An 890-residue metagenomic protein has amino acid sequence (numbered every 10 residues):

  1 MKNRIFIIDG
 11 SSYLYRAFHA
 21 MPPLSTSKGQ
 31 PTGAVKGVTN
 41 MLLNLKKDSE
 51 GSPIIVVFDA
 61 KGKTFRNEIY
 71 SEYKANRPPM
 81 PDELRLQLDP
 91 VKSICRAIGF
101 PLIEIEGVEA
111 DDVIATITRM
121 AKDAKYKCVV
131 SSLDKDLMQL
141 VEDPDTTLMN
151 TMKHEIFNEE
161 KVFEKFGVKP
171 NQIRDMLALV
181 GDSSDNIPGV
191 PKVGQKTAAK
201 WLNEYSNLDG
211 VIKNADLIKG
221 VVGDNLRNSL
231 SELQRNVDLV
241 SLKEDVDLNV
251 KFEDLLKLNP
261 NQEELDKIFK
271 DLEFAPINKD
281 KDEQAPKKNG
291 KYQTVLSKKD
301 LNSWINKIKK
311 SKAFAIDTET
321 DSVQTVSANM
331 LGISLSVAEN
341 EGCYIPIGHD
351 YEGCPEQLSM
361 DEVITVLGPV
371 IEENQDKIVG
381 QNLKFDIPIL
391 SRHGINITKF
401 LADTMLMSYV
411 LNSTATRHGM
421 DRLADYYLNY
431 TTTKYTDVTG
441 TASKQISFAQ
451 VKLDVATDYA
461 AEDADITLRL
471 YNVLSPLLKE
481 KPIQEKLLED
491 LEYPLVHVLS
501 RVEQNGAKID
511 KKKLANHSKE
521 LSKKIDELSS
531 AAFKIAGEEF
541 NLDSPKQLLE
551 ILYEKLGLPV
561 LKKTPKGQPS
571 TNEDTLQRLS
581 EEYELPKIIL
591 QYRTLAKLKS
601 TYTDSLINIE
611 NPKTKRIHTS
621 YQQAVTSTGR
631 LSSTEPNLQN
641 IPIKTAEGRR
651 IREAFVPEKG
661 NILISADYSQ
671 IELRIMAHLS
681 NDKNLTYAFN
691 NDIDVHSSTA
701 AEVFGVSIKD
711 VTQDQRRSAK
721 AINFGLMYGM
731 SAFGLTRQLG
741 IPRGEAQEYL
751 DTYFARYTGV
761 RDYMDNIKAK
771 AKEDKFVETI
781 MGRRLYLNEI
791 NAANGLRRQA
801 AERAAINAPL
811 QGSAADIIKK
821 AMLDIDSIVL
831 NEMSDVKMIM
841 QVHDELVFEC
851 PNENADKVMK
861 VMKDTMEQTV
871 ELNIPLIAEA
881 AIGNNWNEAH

Functional and structural regions predicted by a protein language model:
M1-P101, K153, T779, E789-A792: Domain-level signal for Mg2+-assisted phosphodiester chemistry and nucleotide/NA-binding surfaces in nucleic-acid
K2-N3, L24-S25, A75-D245, D425-Y427: Extended two-metal-dependent nuclease catalytic cores across DNA- and RNA-processing enzymes
I7-I8, V130, F314-I316, G380 (+3 more regions): Short hydrophobic beta-strand that contains or immediately precedes a catalytic carboxylate
I7-S12, S132-L133, L137-M138, E142 (+4 more regions): Conserved beta-strand -> loop -> alpha-helix junction used to position metal-binding or nucleic-acid-contacting
P101-E104, E159-L177, S183-S184, K288-Y292 (+4 more regions): Active-site-proximal helix-loop-helix substrate-binding element of RNase H-like nuclease domains
S229-G353, A415, L423, Y435 (+9 more regions): Conserved "right-hand" nucleotidyltransferase catalytic core of DNA-directed polymerases
I446-A449, H497, Q504, N611 (+5 more regions): Conserved catalytic core of nucleic-acid polymerases
K523, E527-S530, K534-K587, A755-R803 (+3 more regions): C-terminal polymerase-core module
